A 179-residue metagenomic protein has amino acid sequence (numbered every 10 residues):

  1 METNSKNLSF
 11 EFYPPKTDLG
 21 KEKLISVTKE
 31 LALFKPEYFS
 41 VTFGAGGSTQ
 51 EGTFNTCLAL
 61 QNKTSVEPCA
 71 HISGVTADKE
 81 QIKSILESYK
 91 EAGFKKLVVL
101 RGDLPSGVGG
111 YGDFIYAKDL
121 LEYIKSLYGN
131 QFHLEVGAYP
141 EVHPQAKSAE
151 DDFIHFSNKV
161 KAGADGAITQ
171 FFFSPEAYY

Functional and structural regions predicted by a protein language model:
M1-V41: Conserved N-terminal beta1-alpha1 strand-loop-helix module at the mouth
S5-S9, E37-S40, E67-H71, K96-V98 (+2 more regions): Structural preference for beta-strand elements that scaffold enzyme active sites
N7-K23, P68-E80, H133-D151: Active-site mouth loops of central-metabolism enzymes
E11, F39, Y89, K159 (+1 more regions): Conserved, mostly hydrophobic/aromatic
D18-L31, T53, K79-E87, K147-N158: Short, acidic/polar
P36-N55, V99-G112, D165-Y179: Glycine-rich, proline-tolerant flexible connector loops at the mouths of alpha/beta enzymes
G47-H71, F114-V136, Y178-Y179: Alpha-helix-loop-beta-strand connector modules within alpha/beta enzyme cores
G74-S88, Y111-K118: Glycine-rich anion/phosphate-binding loops
